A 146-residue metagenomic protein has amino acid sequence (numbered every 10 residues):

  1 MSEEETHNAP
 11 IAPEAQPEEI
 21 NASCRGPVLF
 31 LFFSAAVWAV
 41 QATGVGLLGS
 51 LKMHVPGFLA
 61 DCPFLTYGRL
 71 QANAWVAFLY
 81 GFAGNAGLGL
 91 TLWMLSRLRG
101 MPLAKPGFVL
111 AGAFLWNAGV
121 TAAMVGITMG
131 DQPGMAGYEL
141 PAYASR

Functional and structural regions predicted by a protein language model:
M1-G26, G57-C62: Extramembrane terminal tails and long inter-domain/linker segments of multi-pass membrane proteins
V28-G57, Y67-R99, P106-Q132, S145-R146: Hydrophobic cores of alpha-helical transmembrane segments in multi-pass integral membrane proteins
A136-R146: Non-cytosolic membrane-interface motifs at loop->transmembrane helix junctions
